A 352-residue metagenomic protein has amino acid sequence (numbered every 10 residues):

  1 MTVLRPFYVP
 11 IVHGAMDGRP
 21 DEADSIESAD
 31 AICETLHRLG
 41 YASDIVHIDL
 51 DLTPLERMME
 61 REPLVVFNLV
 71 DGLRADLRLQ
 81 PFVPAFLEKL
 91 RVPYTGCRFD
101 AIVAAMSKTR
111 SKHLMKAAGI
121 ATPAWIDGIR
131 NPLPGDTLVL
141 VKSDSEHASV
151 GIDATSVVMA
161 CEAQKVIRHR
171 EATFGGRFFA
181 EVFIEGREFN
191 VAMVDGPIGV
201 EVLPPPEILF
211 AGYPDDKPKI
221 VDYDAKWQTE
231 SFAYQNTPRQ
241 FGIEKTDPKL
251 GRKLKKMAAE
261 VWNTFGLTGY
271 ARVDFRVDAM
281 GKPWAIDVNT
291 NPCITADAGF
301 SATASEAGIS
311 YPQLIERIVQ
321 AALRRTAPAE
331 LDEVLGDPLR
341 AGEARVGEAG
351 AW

Functional and structural regions predicted by a protein language model:
M1-G14, M58-P63, I102-E188, G196-I198: Active-site nucleotide/adenylate-binding loops and adjacent lid/helix of ATP-dependent enzymes
A15-D17, D71-L73, D144-E146, N291: Short glycine-rich anion-binding loops that position phosphate/pyrophosphate groups of nucleotides and phosphorylated
D17, D21-E22, I26-A124: Conserved N-proximal alpha/beta basic substrate-recognition cap immediately N-terminal to, or forming the N-lobe
I48, F178-V182, F189-N190, G266-M280: A short glycine-rich, hydrophobically flanked beta-strand micro-motif that places a catalytic Asp/Glu for divalent metal
L50, G72, A101, G128-I129 (+3 more regions): Conserved beta-strand edge residues that scaffold enzyme active sites
A160-K256, W284: Phosphate-binding site of ATP-dependent enzymes
E244-W352: ATP-dependent carboxylate activation and anion-phosphoryl transfer catalytic cores that bind Mg-ATP to form
